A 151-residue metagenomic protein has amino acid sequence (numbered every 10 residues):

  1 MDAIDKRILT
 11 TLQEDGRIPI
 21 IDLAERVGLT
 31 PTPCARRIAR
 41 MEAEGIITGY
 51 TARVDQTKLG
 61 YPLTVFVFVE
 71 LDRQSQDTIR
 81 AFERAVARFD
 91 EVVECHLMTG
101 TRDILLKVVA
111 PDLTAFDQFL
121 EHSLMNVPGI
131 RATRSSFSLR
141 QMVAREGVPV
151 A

Functional and structural regions predicted by a protein language model:
M1-A151: A compositional/biophysical signature of low hydrophobicity enriched in polar/charged and small residues
